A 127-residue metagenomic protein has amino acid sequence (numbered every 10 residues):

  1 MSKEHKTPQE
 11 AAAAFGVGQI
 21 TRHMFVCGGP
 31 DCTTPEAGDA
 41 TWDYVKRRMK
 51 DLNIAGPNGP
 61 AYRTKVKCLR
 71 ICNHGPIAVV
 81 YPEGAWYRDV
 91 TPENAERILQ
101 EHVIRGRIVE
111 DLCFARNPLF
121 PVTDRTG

Functional and structural regions predicted by a protein language model:
M1-A11, G16-V17, T126: N-terminal leader/targeting and pre-domain segments
K3-E4, R22-K65, G127: Small-residue-enriched alpha-helical segments and adjacent helix-cap loops that form tight helix-helix packing
F15-Q19, L69-I71: Short glycine/proline-enriched loop/turn "hinge" motifs that connect secondary-structure elements and lie
G16-G18, A55-P57, V79: Solvent-exposed alpha-helices and their adjacent loops that cap or buttress functional pockets in soluble metabolic
T21-R22, H74: Short coil/turn connectors at secondary-structure junctions
D31-K50, H74-N94, E101: Iron-sulfur (Fe-S) cluster-binding segments and ferredoxin-like electron-carrier domains, especially [2Fe-2S]
P57-G75, Y81-E83: Short, intrinsically disordered low-complexity segments
W86-Y87, T91-G127: C-terminal binding/interaction regions
